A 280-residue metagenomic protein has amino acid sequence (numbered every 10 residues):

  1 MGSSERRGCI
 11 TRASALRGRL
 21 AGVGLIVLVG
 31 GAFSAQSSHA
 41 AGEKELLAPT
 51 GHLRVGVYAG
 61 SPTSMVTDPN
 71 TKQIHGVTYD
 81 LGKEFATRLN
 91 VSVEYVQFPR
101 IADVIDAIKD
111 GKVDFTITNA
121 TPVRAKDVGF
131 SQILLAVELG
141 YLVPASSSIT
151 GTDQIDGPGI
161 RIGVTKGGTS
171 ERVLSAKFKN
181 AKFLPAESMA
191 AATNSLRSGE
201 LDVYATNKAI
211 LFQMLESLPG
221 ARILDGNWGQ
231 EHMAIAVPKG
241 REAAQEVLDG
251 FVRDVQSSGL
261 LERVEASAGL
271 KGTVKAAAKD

Functional and structural regions predicted by a protein language model:
M1-L16: N-terminal secretory signal peptides that target proteins for export/translocation
A21-A32: Bacterial N-terminal signal peptides
A41-G42, T169-A186, I223-L224, R253-D280: Ligand-binding clefts/hinges and TM-proximal coupling segments of bilobed small-molecule sensing domains
A41-N119, P185, S267: Extracytoplasmic small-molecule ligand-binding "clamshell" domains of the periplasmic binding protein/Venus flytrap
H52-A59, I74-H75, D153-G167, K182: Short loop->beta-strand "edge-of-pocket" segments that line small-molecule binding or catalytic clefts across diverse
A59, L135-S146, K208, F212-R253 (+1 more regions): Periplasmic-binding protein-like
G76-R88, S147, D153, K166-G168 (+2 more regions): Extended ligand-binding regions for polar small-molecule ligands
K83, T87, S92-D156, G220-N227: Acidic, polar ligand-binding/catalytic clefts
